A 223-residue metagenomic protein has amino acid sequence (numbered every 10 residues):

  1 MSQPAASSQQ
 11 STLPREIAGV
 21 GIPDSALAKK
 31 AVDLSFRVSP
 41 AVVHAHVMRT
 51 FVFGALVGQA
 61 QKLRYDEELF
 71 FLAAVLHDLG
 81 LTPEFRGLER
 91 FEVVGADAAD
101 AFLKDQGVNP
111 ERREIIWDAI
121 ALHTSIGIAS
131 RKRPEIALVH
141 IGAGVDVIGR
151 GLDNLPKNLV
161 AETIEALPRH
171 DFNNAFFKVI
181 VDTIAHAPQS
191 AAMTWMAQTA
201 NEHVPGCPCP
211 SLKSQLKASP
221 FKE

Functional and structural regions predicted by a protein language model:
S2-A18, F36-L63, V108, S125-E223: Divalent metal-dependent phosphate-bond-processing catalytic cores, especially two-metal-ion Mg2+/Mn2+ enzymes that act
P14-V32: Short alpha-helical hairpin
A31, S35, G54, F70-L76 (+3 more regions): Short alpha-helical scaffolding segments that buttress acidic/His motifs in well-ordered protein cores
L34, V38, V57, L79-T82 (+2 more regions): Alpha-helix C-capping/helix-to-loop hinge sites
H46, L63-L69, G107-A119: Acidic/histidine metal-binding catalytic segments
T50-V52, R90-Q106: An active-site-proximal "capping" alpha-helix that borders the catalytic cofactor pocket
E67-F85, F91, G95, W117-I126: His-Asp-centered metal-binding catalytic motifs of divalent-metal-dependent phosphohydrolases/nucleases
D100, D105-I116, A129, R133: Internal catalytic or translocation cores that form aromatic/hydrophobic pockets or channels for amphipathic metabolites
